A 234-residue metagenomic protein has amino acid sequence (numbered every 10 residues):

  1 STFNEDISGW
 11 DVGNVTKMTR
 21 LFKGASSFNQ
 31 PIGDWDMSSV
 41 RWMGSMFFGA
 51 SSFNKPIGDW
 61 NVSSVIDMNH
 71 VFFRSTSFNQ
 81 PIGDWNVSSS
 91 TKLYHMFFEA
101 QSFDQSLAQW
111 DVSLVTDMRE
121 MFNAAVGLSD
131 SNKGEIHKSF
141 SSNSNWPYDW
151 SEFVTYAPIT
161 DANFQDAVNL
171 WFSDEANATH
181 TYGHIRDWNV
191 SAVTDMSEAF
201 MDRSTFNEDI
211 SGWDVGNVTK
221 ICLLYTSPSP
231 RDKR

Functional and structural regions predicted by a protein language model:
S1-S227: Negatively charged
P228-R234: A short, hydrophobic C-terminal helix/tail in secreted or cell-surface proteins
